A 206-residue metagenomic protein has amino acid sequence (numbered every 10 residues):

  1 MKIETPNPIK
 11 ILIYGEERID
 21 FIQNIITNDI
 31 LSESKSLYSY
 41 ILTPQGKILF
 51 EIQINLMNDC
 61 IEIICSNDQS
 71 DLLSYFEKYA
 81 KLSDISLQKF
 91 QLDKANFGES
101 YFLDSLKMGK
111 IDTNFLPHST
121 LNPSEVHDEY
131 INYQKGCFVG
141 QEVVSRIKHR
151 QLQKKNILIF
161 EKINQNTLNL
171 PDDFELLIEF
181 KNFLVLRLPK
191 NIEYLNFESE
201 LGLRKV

Functional and structural regions predicted by a protein language model:
M1-V206: Basic, glycine/lysine-rich polyanion-binding surfaces/domains
